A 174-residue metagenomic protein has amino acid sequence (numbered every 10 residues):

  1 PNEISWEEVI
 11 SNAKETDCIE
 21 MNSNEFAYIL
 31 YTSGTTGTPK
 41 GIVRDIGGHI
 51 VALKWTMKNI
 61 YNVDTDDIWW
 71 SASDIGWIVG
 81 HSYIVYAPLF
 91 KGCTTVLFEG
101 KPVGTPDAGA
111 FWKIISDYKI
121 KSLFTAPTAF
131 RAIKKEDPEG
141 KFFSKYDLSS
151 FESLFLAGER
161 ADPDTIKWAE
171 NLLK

Functional and structural regions predicted by a protein language model:
N2-I4, E8-Y31, T38, G48 (+2 more regions): Conserved pre-ATP/AMP-binding loop-to-beta segment of ANL
F26, T32-T35, M57, W69 (+3 more regions): Conserved S/T- and glycine-rich ATP-binding loop of Class I adenylate-forming
S33, P39-I42, V63, S122 (+1 more regions): Long hydrophobic segments that form regular secondary structure
T35, G92, G158: Conserved G/P- and acidic residue-centered "switch" motifs that form tight phosphate/ATP-binding loops in soluble
I50-I68, I78-S122, K135-D137, K141: Conserved AMP-binding/adenylation subdomain of ANL enzymes
D74: Residue(s) in the substrate-gating loop at a strand-loop-helix junction that position the organic substrate next
C93, S149-E152, L173-K174: A short helix->loop->beta-strand "cap" motif at the edges of active sites that frequently abuts
F98-P102, Y118-W168: Adenylate-forming
